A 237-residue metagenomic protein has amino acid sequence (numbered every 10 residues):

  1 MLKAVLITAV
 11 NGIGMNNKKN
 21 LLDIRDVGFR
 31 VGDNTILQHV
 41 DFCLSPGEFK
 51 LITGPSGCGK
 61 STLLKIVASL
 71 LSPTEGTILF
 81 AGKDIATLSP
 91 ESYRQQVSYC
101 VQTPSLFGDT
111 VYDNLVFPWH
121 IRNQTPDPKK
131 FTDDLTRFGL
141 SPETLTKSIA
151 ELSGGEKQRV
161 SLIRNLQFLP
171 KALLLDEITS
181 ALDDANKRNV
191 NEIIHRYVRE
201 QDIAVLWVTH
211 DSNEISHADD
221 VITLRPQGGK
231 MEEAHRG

Functional and structural regions predicted by a protein language model:
A68: Helix-to-loop junction immediately C-terminal to a conserved catalytic motif
G76-D84, Y93: Conserved ABC transporter NBD signature motif
T103-D113, I121-R122: Conserved catalytic motifs of ABC-family nucleotide-binding domains
P126-T144: Conserved ABC ATPase "signature" region
S148-L152, E156: Conserved ABC ATPase signature
S161-L162: Hydrophobic anchor residue at the start of the ABC signature
L173-E177: Catalytic Walker B motif of ABC-type/P-loop ATPase nucleotide-binding domains
